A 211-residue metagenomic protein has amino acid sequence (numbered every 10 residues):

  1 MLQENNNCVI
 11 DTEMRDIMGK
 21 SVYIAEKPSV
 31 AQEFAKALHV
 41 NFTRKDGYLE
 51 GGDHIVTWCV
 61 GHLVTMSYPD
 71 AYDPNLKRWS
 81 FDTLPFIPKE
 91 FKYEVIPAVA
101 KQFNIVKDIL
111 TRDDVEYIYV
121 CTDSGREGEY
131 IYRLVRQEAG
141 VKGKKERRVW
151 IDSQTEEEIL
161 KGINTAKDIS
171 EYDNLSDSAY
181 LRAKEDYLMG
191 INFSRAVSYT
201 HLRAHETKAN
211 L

Functional and structural regions predicted by a protein language model:
L2-R203, L211: Toprim catalytic domain recognition across nucleic-acid enzymes
